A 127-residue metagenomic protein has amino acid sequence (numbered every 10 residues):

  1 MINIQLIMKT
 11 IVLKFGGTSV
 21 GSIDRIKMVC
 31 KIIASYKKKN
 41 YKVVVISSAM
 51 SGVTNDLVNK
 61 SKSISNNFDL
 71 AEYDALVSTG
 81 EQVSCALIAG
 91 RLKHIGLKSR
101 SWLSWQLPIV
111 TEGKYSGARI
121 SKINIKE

Functional and structural regions predicted by a protein language model:
I2-E127: Nucleotide/pyrophosphate-binding catalytic subdomain
